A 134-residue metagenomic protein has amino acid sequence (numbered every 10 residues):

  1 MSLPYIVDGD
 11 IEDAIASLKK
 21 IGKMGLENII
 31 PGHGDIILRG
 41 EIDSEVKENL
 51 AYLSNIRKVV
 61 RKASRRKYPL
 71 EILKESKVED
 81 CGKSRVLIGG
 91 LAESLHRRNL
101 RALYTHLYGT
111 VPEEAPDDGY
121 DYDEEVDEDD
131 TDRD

Functional and structural regions predicted by a protein language model:
M1-K62: Metallo-beta-lactamase
R65-D134: C-terminal regulatory/interaction regions
